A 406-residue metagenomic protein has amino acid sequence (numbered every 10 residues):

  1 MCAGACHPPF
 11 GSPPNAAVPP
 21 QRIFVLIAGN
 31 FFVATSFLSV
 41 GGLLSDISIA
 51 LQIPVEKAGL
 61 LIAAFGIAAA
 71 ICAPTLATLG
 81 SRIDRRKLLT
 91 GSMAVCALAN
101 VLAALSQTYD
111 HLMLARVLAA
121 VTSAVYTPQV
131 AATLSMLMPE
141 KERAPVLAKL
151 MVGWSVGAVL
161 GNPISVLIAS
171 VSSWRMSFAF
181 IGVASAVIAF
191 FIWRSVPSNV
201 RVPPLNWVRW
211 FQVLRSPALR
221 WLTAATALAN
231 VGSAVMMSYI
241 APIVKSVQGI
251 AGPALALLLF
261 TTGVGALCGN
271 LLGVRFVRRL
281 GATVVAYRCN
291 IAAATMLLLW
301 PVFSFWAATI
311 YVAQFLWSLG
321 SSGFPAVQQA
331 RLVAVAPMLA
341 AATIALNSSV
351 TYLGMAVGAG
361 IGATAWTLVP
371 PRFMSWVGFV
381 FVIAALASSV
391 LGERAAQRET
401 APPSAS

Functional and structural regions predicted by a protein language model:
Q52, D84, L105-H111, G249 (+1 more regions): Helix-breaking motifs and short loop linkers at transmembrane-helix boundaries and internal kinks in secondary membrane
I71-Q107: Conserved MFS/SLC helix-loop-helix module at the cytosolic interface between two early adjacent transmembrane helices
A73-D84, G269-A282, W366: Helix-to-loop junctions at the C-terminal end of transmembrane segments in multipass secondary transporters
A99, D110-L118, A308-L316: Paired small-residue
H111, P139-R194: Helix-loop-helix hairpin linking two adjacent transmembrane segments in secondary transporters
A115-G153: Cytoplasmic helix-loop-helix junction between adjacent transmembrane helices in 12-TM secondary transporters
V284-Q328: C-terminal transmembrane helical hairpin of 12-TM major facilitator-type secondary transporters
